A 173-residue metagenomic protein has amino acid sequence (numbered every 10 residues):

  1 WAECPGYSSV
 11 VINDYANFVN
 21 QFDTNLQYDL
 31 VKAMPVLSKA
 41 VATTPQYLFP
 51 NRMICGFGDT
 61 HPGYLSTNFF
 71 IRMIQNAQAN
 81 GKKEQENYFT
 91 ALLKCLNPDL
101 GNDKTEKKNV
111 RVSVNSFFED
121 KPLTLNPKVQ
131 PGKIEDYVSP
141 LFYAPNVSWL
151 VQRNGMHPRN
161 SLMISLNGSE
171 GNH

Functional and structural regions predicted by a protein language model:
A2-H173: Extended polysaccharide-engagement surfaces of secreted carbohydrate-active enzymes
